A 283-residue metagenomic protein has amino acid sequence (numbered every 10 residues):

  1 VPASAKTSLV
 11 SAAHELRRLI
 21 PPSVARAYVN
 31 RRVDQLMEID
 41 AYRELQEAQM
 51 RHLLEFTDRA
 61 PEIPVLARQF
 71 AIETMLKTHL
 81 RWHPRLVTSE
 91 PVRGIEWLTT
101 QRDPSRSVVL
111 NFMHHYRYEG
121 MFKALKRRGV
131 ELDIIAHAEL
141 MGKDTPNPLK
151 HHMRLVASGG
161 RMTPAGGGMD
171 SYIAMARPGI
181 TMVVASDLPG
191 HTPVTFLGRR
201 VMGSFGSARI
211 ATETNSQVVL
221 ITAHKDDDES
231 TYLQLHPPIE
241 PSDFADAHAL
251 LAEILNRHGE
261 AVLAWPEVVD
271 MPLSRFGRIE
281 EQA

Functional and structural regions predicted by a protein language model:
V1-F112, R117, K150-H152: Membrane-anchoring hydrophobic helices of lipid-metabolizing enzymes
L36, N111, M162, F196-L197 (+1 more regions): A generic secondary-structure micro-motif detector that highlights 1-2 residue hydrophobic/ambivalent hotspots embedded
W82-R85, M153-G160, T192-V194: Short, basic, glycine/proline-bearing loop/turn elements
P91-W97, A157-G167: Short acidic-hydrophobic, aromatic-tinged amphipathic segments that line or gate anion-handling sites
I95-T99, F122-K126, K150-L155, Y172-I173 (+1 more regions): Short amphipathic alpha-helical segments and helix-helix/interface helices
W97, H114-R117, A138-M141, L188-G190 (+1 more regions): Short acidic/polar capping segments at secondary-structure boundaries
R102-R106, R127, E131, I135 (+1 more regions): Non-catalytic C-terminal accessory region of glycerolipid acyltransferases and related lyso-lipid remodeling enzymes
R106-T163: Catalytic core of membrane glycerolipid acyltransferases/transacylases, capturing the structured, soluble-facing
